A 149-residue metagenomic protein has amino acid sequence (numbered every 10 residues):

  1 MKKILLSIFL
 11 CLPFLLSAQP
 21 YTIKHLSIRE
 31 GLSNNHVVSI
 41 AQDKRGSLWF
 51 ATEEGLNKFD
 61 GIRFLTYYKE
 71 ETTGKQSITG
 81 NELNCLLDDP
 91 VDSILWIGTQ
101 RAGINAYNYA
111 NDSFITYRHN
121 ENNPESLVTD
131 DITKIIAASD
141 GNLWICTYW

Functional and structural regions predicted by a protein language model:
M1-W149: Carboxylate-rich, polar loop motifs that coordinate divalent cations or form catalytic acidic clusters
